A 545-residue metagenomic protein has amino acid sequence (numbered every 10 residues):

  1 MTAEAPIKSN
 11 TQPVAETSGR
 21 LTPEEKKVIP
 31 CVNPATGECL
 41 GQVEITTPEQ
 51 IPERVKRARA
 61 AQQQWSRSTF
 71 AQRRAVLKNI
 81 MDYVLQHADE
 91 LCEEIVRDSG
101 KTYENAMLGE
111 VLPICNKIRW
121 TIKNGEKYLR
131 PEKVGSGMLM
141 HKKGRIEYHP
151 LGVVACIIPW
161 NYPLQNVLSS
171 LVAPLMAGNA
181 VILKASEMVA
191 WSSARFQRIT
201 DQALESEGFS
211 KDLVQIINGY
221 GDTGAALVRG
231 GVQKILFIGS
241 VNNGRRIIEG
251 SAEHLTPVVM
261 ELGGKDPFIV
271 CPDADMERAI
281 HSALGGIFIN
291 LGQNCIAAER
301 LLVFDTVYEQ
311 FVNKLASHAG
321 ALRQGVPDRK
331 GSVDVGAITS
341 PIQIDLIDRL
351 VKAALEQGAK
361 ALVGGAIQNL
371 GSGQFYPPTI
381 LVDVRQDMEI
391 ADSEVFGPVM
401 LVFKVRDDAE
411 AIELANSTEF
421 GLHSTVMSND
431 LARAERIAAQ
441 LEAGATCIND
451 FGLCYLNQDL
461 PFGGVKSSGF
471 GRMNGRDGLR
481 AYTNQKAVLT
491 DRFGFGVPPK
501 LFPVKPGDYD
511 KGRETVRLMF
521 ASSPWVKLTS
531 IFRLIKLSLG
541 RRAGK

Functional and structural regions predicted by a protein language model:
M1-K143, L528-G544: N-terminal Rossmann-like NAD(P)+-binding subdomain of aldehyde/semialdehyde dehydrogenases
N33-Q42, Q368, F375-K545: Conserved C-terminal structural/oligomerization subdomain of aldehyde/semialdehyde dehydrogenase
P34, P48-I51, F70, A88 (+5 more regions): Residues at or immediately preceding the N-termini of alpha-helices
G37, R73, I95, I118 (+9 more regions): Residue-level signal for inorganic ion chemistry
C39-T46, A61-R67, C156, F268-V270 (+5 more regions): Short, well-ordered beta-strand elements within core beta-sheets of diverse protein domains
L40, N242-R385, I448, P524-R541: ALDH superfamily catalytic-core signature
Q62, S66, M81-V84, A88 (+19 more regions): Structural signal for hydrophobic packing residues in well-ordered secondary-structure cores of soluble enzyme domains
V134-R278, S332, V405, F532: Rossmann-like NAD(P) dinucleotide-binding subdomain of oxidoreductase/dehydrogenase enzymes
